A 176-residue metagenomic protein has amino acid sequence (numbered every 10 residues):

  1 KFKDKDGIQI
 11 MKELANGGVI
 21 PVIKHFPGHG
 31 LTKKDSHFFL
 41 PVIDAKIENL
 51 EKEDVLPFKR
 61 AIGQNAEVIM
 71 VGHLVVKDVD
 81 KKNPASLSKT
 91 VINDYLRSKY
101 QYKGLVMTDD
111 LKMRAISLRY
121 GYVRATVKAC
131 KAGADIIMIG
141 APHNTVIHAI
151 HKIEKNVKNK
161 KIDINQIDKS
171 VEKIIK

Functional and structural regions predicted by a protein language model:
K1-F2, K176: Accessible peptide chain termini
F2-D163: Second-shell residues forming the walls of enzyme active-site clefts
K158-K176: Mid-to-C-terminal alpha-helical segments outside catalytic/metal-binding sites
